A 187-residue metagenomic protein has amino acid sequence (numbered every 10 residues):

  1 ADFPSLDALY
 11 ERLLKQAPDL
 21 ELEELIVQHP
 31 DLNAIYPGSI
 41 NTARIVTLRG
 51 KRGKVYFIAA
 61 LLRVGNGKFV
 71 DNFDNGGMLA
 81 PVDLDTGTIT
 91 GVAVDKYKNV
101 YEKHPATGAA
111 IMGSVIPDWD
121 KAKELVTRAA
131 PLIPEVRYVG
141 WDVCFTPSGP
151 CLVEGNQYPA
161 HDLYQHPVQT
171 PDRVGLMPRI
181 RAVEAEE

Functional and structural regions predicted by a protein language model:
A1-A43, L48-K51: Active-site nucleotide/adenylate-binding loops and adjacent lid/helix of ATP-dependent enzymes
A17-I26, T88-K103, E187: A short, charged
E21-E24, Y56-A59, G140: A structural signal for short, well-ordered beta-strand segments and their strand-loop junctions that often border
E24-I26, T47-R49, V64, F145-P147 (+1 more regions): Short, flexible loop/turn elements at secondary-structure junctions
N33-I35, V70-F73, L163-P167: Short conserved micro-motifs at the rims of enzyme active sites and ligand-binding pockets
I40-R44, F57, Y138-G140, L152: Extracellular structured ligand-interaction cores
G50, K54-V100: Short, His- and charge-rich active-site/binding loops that engage polyanionic ligands
E102-T127, P131-Y138, F145-E187: C-terminal active-site "lid" helix and adjoining low-complexity regulatory extension at the edge of ATP-using catalytic
